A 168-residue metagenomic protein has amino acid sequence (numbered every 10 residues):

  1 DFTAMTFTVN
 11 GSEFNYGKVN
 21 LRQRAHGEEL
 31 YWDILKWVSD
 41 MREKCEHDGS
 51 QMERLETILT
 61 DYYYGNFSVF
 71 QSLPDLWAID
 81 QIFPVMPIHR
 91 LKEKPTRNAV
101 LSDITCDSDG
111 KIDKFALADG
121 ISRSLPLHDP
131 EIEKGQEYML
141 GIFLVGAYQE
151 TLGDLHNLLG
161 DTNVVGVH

Functional and structural regions predicted by a protein language model:
D1-H168: Charged (often Lys/Glu-rich) extended helix/loop segments that serve as interaction or gating elements
